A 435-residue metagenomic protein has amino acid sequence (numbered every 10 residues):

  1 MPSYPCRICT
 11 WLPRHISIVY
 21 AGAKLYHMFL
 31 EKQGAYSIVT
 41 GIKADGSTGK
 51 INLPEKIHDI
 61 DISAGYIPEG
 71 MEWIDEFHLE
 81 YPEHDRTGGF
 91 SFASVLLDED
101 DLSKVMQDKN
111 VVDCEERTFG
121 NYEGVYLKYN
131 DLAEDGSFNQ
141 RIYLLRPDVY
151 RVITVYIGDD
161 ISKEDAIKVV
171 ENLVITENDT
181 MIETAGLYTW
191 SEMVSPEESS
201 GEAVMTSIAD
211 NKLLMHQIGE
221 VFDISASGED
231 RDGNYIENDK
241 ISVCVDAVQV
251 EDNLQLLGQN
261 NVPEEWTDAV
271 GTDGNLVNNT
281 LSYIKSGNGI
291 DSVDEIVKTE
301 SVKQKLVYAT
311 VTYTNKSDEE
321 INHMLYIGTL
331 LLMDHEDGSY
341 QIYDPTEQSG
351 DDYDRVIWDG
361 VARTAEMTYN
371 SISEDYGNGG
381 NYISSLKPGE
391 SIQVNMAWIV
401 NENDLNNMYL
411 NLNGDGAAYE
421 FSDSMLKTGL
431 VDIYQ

Functional and structural regions predicted by a protein language model:
P2-A21: Internal signal-anchor transmembrane helix that establishes type II topology
I16-A23, H27, S37, G41-H58 (+1 more regions): Conserved functional micro-motifs across diverse proteins
D45-R141, I296-K298: Short, solvent-exposed recognition patches
Y122-L144, T368-G389: Extracellular adhesion/glycan-binding regions together with long Ser/Thr- and acidic-residue-rich low-complexity tracts
V149-G158: Short, well-ordered beta-strand elements
D159-D160, E171: Gly/Pro-enriched, hydrophobic low-complexity segments that function as extracytoplasmic propeptides/linkers
A166-V170: Extracytoplasmic/secreted envelope proteins and their assembly/folding machinery, especially bacterial periplasmic
